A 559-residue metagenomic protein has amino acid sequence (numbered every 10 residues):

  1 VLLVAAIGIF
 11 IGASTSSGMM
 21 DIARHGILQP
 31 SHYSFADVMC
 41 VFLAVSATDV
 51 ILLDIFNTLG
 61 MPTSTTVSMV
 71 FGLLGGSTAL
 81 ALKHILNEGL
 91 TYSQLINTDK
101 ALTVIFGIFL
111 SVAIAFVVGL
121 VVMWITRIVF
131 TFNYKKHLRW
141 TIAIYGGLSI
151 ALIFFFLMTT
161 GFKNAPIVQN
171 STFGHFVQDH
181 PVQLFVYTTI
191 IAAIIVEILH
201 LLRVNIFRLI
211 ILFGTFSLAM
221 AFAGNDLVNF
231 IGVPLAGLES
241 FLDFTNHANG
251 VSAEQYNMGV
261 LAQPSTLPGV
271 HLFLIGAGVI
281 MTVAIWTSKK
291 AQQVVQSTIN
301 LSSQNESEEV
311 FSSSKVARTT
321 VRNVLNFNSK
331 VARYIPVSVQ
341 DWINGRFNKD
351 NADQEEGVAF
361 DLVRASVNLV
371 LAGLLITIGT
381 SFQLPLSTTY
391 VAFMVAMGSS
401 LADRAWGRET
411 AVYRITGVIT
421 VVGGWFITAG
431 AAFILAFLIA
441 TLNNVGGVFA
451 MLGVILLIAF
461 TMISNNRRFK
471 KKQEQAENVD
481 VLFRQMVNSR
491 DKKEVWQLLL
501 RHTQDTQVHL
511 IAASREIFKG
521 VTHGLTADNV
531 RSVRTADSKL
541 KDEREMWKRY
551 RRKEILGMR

Functional and structural regions predicted by a protein language model:
V1-K493: Multi-pass alpha-helical transmembrane bundle typical of ion/small-solute transporters and intramembrane aspartyl
R468-R559: Cytosolic, long alpha-helical scaffolding segments
